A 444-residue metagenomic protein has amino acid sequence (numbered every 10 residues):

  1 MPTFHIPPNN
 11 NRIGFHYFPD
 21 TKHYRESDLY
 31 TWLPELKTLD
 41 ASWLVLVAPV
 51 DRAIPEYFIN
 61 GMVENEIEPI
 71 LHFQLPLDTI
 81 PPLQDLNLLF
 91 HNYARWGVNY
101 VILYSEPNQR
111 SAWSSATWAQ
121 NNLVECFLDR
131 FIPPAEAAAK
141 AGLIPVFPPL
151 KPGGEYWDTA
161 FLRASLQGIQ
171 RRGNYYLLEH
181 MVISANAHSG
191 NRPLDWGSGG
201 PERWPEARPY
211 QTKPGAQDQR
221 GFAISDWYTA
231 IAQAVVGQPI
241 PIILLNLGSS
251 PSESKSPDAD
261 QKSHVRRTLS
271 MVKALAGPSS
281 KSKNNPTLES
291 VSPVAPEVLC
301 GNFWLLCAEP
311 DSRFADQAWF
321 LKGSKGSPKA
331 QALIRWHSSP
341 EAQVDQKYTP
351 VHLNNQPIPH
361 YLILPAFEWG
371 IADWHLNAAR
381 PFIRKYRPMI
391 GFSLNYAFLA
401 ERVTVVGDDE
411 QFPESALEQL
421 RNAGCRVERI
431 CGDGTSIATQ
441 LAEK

Functional and structural regions predicted by a protein language model:
M1-D51, E68, Q346-I390: Boundary/entry segment of secreted carbohydrate-active catalytic domains
P2-S27, W32-E35, S254-N354, R421: Aromatic-rich peripheral "rim/lid" segments of glycoside hydrolase catalytic domains that contact and position glycan
T3-I6, N10-R12, L71-Q120, C126-F127 (+1 more regions): Ligand-binding grooves and catalytic loops that recognize ribose/phosphate and carbohydrate rings, and esterified lipid
R12-Y17, S42-V47, E68-F73, N99-S105 (+8 more regions): Structural recognition of the beta-strand scaffold that forms the well-ordered cores of secreted hydrolase catalytic
P19-K22, P49-R52, L75-T79, S105-R110 (+8 more regions): Solvent-exposed loop/turn segments at secondary-structure junctions within structured extracellular/periplasmic domains
T31-W32, I54-G61, L394, S415-Q419: A short acidic, amphipathic alpha-helical/loop segment
E56, N60-N87, H91, N121-K283 (+2 more regions): Noncatalytic carbohydrate-binding groove/subsite architecture in carbohydrate-active enzymes
Q346-K444: Extracellular glycan-binding segments that recognize GlcNAc-based cell-wall polysaccharides
